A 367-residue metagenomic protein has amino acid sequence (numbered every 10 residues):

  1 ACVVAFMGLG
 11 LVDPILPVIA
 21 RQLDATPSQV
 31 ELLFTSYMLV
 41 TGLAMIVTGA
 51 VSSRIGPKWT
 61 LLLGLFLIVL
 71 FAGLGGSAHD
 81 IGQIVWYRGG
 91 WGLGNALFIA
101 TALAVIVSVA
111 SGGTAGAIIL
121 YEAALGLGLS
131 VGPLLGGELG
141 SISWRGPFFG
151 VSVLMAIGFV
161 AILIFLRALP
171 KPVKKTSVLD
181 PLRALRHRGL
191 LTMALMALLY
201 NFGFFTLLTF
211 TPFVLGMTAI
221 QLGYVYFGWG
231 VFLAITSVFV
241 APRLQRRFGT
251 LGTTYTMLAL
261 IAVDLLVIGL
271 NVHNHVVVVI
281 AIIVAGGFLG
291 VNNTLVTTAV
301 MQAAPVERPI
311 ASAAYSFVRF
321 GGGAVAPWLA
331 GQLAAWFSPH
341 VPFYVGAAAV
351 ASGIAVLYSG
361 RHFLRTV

Functional and structural regions predicted by a protein language model:
D24, G56, S77-G82, S111 (+1 more regions): Helix-breaking motifs and short loop linkers at transmembrane-helix boundaries and internal kinks in secondary membrane
L43-H79: Conserved MFS/SLC helix-loop-helix module at the cytosolic interface between two early adjacent transmembrane helices
M45-G56, T236-T250, A334: Helix-to-loop junctions at the C-terminal end of transmembrane segments in multipass secondary transporters
Y87-L127: Cytoplasmic helix-loop-helix junction between adjacent transmembrane helices in 12-TM secondary transporters
I119-I164: Helix-loop-helix hairpin linking two adjacent transmembrane segments in secondary transporters
R167-A194: Juxtamembrane intracellular "pre-TM" segments in multi-pass secondary transporters
L190-W229, L233-A234: Extracytoplasmic gate region of multi-pass secondary transporters
L251-V296: C-terminal transmembrane helical hairpin of 12-TM major facilitator-type secondary transporters
